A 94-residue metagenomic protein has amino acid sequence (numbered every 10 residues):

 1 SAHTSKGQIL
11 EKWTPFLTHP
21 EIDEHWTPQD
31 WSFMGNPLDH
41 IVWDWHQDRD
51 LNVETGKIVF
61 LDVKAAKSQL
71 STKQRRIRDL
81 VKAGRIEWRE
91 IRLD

Functional and structural regions predicted by a protein language model:
S1-L38, W43-D48, L70-I86: Acidic-basic catalytic patches of nuclease active cores, encompassing PD-(D/E)XK and other metal-cofactor nuclease
D39-V42, D48-K67: Conserved catalytic cores of phosphodiester-cleaving nucleases, focusing on short active-site segments
L61-K64, S71, R75-R76, R92-L93: Eukaryotic charge-rich
E87-I91: General small-molecule cofactor/ligand-binding pocket signal
